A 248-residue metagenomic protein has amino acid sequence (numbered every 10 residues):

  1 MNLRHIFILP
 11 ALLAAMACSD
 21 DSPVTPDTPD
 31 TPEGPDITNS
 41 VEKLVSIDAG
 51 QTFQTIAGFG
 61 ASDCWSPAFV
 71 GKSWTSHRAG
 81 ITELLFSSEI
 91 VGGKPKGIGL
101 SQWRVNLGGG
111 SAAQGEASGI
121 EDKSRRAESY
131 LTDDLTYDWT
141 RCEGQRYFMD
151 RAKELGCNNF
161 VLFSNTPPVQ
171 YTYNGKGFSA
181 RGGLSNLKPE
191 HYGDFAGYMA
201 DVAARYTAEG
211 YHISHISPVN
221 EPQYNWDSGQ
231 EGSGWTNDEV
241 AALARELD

Functional and structural regions predicted by a protein language model:
M1-F7: Bacterial N-terminal signal peptides that target proteins for export
A14-A17: C-terminal motif of bacterial Sec signal peptides marking the signal peptidase cleavage site
S19-D21: Bacterial signal peptide processing site
P23-S46: Acidic/polar, low-complexity intrinsically disordered N-terminal segments immediately downstream of a Sec signal
E42-I213, G234-A241, R245: N-terminal catalytic cores of secreted or lumenal carbohydrate-active enzymes
V219-V240: Polysaccharide-binding and catalytic clefts of secreted carbohydrate-active enzymes
